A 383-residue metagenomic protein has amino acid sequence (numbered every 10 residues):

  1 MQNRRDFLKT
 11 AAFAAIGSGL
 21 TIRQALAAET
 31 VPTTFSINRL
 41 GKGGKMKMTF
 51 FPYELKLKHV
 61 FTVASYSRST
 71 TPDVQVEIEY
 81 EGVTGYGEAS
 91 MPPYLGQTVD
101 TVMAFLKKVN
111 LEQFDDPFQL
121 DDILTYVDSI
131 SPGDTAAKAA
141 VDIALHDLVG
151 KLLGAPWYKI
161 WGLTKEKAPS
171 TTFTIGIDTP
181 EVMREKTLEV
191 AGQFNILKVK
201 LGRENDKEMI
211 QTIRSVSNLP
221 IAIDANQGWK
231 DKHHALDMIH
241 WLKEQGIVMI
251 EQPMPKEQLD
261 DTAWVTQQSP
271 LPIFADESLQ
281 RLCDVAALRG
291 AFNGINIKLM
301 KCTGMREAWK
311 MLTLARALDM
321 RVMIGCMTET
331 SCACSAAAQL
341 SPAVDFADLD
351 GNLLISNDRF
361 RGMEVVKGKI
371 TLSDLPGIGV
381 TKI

Functional and structural regions predicted by a protein language model:
M1-N3: N-terminal secretory signal peptides
D6-A28: N-terminal export signals
F35-L55, D73, E81, M327-I383: Flexible C-terminal active-site loop/helix
R39-F50, Y66, E79, T84-L152: Metal- or metallocofactor-binding catalytic centers and their adjacent structured scaffolds across diverse enzyme
E54-T62: Short Pro/Gly-enriched beta-strand edge/turn motifs at strand-loop
V76, G82, V141, G154 (+6 more regions): Conserved, mostly hydrophobic/aromatic
W157-S269: Metal-dependent enolase-superfamily TIM-barrel catalytic cores that perform enediolate-based chemistry
E257-T262, Q268, F274, S278-L349: Catalytic alpha/beta core domains of metabolic enzymes, predominantly
